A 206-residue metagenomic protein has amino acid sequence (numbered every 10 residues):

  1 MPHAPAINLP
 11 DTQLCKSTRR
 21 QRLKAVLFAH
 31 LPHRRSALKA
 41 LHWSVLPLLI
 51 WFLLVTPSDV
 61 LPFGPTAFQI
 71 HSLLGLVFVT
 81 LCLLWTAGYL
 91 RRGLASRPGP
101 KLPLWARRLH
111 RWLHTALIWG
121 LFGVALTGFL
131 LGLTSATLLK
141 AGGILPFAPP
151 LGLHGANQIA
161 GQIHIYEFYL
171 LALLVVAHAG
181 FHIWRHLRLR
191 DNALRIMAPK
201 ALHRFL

Functional and structural regions predicted by a protein language model:
P2-L206: Membrane-embedded alpha-helical bundles that constitute the cytochrome b-like, heme-associated redox core of multi-pass
